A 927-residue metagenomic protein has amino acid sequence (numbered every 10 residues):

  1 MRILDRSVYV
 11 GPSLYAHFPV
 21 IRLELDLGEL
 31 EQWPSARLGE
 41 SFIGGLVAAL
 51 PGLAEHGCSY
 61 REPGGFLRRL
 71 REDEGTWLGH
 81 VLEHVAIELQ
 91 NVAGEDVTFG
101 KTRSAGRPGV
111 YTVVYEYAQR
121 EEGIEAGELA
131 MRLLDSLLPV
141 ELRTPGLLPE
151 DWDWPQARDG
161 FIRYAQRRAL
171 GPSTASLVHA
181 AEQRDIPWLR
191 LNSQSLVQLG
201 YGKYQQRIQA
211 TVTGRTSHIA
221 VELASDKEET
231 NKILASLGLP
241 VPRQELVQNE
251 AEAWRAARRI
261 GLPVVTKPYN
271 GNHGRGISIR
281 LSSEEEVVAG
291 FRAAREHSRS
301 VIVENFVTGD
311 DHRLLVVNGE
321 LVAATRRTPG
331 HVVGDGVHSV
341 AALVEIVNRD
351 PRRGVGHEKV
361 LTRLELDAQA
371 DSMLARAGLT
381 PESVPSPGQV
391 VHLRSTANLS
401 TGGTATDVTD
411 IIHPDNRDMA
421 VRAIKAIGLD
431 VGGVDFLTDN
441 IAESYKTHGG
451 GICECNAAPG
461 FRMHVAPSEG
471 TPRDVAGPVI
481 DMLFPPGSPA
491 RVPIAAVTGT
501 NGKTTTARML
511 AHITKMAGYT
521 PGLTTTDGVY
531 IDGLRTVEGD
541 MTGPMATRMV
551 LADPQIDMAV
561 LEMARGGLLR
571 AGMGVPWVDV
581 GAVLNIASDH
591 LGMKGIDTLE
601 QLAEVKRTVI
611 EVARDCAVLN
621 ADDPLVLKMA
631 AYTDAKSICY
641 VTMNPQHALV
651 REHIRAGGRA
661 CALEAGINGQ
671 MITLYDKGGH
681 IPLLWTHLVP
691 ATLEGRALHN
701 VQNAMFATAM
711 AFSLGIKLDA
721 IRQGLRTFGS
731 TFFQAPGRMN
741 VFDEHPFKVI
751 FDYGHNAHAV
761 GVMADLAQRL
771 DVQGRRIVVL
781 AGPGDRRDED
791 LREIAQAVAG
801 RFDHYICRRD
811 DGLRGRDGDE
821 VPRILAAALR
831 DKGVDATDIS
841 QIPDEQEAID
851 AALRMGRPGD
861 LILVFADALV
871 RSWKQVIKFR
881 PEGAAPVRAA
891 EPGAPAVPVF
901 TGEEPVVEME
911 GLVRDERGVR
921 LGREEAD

Functional and structural regions predicted by a protein language model:
M1-Q183, E320-A323, T328-D335, S339-A342 (+2 more regions): ATP-dependent carboxylate activation and anion-phosphoryl transfer catalytic cores that bind Mg-ATP to form
I3, Y9-F42, V47-P51, C58-F66 (+5 more regions): ATP-dependent carboxylate-amine ligase
P108-V110, Y115-R259, N272: Conserved N-proximal alpha/beta basic substrate-recognition cap immediately N-terminal to, or forming the N-lobe
A181, D435, T524, E562 (+7 more regions): Residue-level signal for inorganic ion chemistry
Q206-A368, P414-R417: Active-site nucleotide/adenylate-binding loops and adjacent lid/helix of ATP-dependent enzymes
T211, P486-I531: Walker A (P-loop) phosphate-binding motif
R535-H653, L688-L693, A757: Flexible active-site lid/hinge loop adjacent to a nucleotide/diphosphate and Mg2+-phosphate binding pocket
I596-A603, A635-G761, E924: Adenine nucleotide phosphate-binding catalytic loops in nucleotide-utilizing enzymes
